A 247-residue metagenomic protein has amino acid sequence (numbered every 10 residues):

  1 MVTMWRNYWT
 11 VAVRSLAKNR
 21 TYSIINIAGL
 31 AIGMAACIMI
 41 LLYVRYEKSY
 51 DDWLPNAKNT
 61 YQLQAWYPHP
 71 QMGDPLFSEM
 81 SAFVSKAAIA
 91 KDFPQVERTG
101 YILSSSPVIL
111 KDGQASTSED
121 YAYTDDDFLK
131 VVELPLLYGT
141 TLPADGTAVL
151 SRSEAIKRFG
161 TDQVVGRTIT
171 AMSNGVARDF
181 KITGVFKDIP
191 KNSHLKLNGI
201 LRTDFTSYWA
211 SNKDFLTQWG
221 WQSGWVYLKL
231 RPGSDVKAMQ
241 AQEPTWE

Functional and structural regions predicted by a protein language model:
W5-A17: A short amphipathic helical element positioned immediately N-terminal to and/or at the very start of a transmembrane
L16-N19, N26, E47, L63-A65 (+6 more regions): Generic structural signal for small/hydrophobic residues in well-ordered secondary structure, especially within
N19-K48: Short, strongly hydrophobic transmembrane alpha-helices
T21, P94-R98, Q163: Glycine-centered tight turns that cap/initiate beta-strands
I40-P107, W219-Y227, Q240-Q242: Membrane-proximal extracellular/periplasmic loop immediately following the first transmembrane helix
W66-S78, G100-D127, L134-A148, A171-F180 (+2 more regions): Short acidic/polar micro-motifs at solvent-exposed secondary-structure junctions
D125-L137, A148-E247: Mid-to-C-terminal secondary-structure elements that act as membrane-proximal/extracytoplasmic interface segments
